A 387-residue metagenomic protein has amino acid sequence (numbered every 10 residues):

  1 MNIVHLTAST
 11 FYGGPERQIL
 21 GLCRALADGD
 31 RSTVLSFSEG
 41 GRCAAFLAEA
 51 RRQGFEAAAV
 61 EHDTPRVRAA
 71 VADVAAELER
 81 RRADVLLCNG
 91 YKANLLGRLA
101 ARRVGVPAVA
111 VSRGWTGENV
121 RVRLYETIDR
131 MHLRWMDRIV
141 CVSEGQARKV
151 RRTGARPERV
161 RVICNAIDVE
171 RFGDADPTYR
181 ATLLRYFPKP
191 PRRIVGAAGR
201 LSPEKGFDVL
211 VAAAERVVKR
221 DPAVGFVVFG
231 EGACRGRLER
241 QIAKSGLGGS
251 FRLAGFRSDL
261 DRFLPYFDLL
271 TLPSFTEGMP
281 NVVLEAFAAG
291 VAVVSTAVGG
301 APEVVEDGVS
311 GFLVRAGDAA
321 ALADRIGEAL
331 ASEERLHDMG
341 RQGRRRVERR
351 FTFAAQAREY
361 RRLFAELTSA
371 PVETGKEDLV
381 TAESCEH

Functional and structural regions predicted by a protein language model:
H5-G13, R17-R68, K149, T153 (+1 more regions): N-terminal strand-loop element at the rim of the active site of nucleotide-sugar-dependent glycosyltransferases
G13-R24, R193, A197-K219, F226 (+2 more regions): A conserved mid-protein helix/loop that constitutes part of the nucleotide-sugar donor-binding site
L47-A48, G173-K189, E359: A short helix/loop element that forms part of the nucleotide-sugar donor recognition site in Leloir-type
G145, A166: Carbohydrate-associated surface elements
F256, F275: Aromatic "clamp/platform" in nucleotide-sugar-dependent glycosyltransferases that forms part of the donor/acceptor
A292-S295, V305: Short hydrophobic beta-strand element within catalytic cores of glycosyltransferases and related nucleotide-activated
D307-G308, F312-A319, E328-E334: Conserved acidic donor-binding segment of nucleotide-sugar-dependent glycosyltransferases
A321, E328, R335-R350, Q356-R362: A short, well-ordered alpha-helix in the C-terminal region of glycosyltransferases
